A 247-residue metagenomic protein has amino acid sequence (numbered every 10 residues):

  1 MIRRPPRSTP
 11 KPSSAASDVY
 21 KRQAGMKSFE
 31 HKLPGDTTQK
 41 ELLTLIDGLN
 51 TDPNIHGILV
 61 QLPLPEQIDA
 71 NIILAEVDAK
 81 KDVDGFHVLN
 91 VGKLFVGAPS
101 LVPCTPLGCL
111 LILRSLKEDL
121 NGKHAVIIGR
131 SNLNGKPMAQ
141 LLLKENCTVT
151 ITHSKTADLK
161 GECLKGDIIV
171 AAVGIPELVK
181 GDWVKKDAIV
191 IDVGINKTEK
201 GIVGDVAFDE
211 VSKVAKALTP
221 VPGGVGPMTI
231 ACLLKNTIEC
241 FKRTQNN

Functional and structural regions predicted by a protein language model:
M1-Y20: Single conserved hydrophobic/aromatic residue that forms the stacking wall/gate of nucleotide- or nucleobase-binding
P12, T51, E162-C163, W183 (+1 more regions): Structural alpha-helical scaffold elements that stabilize or flank donor/cofactor-binding regions in carbohydrate
K21-G35, V149-I151: Short beta-strand elements in bilobed, periplasmic/extracellular small-molecule ligand-binding domains
G35, S100-K185, I189, V203-V206: Glycine-rich phosphate/diphosphate-binding loop of Rossmann-like nucleotide-binding domains
E41-P53: Short, well-structured alpha-helical segments in soluble
L59-N121, M138: Anion-binding alpha/beta catalytic cores of soluble intermediary-metabolism enzymes, centered on
P63, A172-I175, G194-I195: Short glycine-/small-residue-rich Rossmann-like dinucleotide-binding loops
I73, G194-T244: Rossmann-fold NAD(P)-binding glycine/threonine-rich loop
